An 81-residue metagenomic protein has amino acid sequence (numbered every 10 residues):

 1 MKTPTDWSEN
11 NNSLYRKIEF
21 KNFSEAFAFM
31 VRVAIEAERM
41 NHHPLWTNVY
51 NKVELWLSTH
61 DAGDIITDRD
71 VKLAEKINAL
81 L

Functional and structural regions predicted by a protein language model:
M1-S13: Short aromatic-glycine-(Arg/Gly/Cys) micro-motifs in beta-strand/loop hairpins
D6-E9, A34-P44: Short arginine-rich
N11, N48-K52: Short Gly/Ser/Thr- and Asp/Glu-enriched loop/turn motifs at secondary-structure junctions
S13-K21: Short, well-ordered beta-strand elements within core beta-sheets of diverse protein domains
N22-V31: Short amphipathic alpha-helices within nucleic acid-binding modules
V31-R32, E75: Solvent-exposed alpha-helix faces
R39-V49, E75, A79-L81: A short N-terminal helical cap/helix-turn-helix that marks the beginning of AMP-binding/adenylate-forming
L55-L80: C-terminal structural segments of small proteins and small subunits
